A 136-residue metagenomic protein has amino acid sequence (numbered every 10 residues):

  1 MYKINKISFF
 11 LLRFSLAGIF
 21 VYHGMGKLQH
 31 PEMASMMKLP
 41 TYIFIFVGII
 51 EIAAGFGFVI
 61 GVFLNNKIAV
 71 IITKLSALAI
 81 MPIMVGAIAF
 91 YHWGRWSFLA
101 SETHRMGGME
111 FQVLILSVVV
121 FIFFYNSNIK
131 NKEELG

Functional and structural regions predicted by a protein language model:
M1-Q29, I45-V47, A53-G136: Extended, low-polarity transmembrane helix blocks
L28-Y42: Membrane-interface interhelical connector segments
